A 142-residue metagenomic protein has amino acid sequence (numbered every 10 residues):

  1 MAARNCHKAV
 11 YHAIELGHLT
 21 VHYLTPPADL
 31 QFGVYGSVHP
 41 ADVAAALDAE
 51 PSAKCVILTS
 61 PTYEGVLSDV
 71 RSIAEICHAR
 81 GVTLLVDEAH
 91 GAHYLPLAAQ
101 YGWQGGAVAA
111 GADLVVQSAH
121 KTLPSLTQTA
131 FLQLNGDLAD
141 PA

Functional and structural regions predicted by a protein language model:
M1-A142: Conserved PLP-enzyme active-site core in the AAT-like
